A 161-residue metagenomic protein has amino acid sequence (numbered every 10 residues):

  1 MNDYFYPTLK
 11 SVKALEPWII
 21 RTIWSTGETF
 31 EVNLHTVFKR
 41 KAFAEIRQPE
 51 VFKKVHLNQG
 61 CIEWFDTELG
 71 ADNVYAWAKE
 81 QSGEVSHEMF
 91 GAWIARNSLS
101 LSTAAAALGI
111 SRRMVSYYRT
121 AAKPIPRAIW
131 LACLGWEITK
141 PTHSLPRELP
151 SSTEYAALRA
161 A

Functional and structural regions predicted by a protein language model:
M1-A161: Motif-centric detector for short Cys/His coordination patterns
